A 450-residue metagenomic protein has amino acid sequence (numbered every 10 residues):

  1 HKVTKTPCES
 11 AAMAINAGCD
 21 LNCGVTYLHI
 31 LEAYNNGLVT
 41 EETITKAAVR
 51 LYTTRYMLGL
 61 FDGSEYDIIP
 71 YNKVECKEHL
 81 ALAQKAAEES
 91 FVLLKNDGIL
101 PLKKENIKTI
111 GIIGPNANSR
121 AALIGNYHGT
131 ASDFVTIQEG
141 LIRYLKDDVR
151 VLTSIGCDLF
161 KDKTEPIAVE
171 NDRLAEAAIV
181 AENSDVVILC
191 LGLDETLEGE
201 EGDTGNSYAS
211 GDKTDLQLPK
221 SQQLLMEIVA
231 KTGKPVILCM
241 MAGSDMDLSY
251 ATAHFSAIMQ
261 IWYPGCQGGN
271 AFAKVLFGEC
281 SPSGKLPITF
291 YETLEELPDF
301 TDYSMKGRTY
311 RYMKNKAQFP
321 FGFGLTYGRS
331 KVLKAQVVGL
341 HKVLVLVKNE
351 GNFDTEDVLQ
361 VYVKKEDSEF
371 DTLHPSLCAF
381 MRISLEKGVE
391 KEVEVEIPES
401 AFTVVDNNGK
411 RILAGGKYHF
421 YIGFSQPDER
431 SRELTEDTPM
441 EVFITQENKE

Functional and structural regions predicted by a protein language model:
H1-K5, E9, M13-V25: Short acidic/histidine-rich active-site segments
H1-P7, L28-V39, T53, A81-E450: C-terminal non-catalytic regions of proteins with extracellular/luminal or membrane-system context
G18, H29-D62, Y71: Long, well-ordered, tryptophan-enriched scaffold segments
L21-G24, R55-Y66, I112: Short, compositionally biased low-complexity segments
D62-H79: Flexible, acidic loop-helix segments that line cofactor/substrate-binding pockets
